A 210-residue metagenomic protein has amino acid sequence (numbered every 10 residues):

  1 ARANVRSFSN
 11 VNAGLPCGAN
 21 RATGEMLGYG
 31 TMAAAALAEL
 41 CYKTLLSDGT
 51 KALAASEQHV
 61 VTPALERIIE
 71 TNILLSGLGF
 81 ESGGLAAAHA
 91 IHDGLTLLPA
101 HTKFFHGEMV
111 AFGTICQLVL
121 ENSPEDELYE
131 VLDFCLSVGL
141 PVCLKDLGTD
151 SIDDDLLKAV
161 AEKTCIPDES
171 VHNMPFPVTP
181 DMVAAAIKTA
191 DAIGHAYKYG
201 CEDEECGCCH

Functional and structural regions predicted by a protein language model:
A1-P16: Conserved anion/nucleotide-ligand pocket segment
N4, F8, L98, Q117-E121 (+2 more regions): Generic structural signal for hydrophobic core residues of well-folded globular domains
A13-G18, A54-T62, D191-E204: Short N-terminal helix-initiation segments at or just after the protein's N-terminus
C17-L140: Active-site segments that bind and position negatively charged phosphate/pyrophosphate groups
S123-H210: C-terminal charged capping/lid subdomain of soluble metabolic enzymes
